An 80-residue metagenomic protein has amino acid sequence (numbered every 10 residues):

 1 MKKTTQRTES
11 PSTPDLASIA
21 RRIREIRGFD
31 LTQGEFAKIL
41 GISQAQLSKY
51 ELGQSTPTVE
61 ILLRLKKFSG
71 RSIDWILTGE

Functional and structural regions predicted by a protein language model:
M1-F29: A short, Lys/Arg-rich alpha-helix, primarily the initiator
A20-I39, R64: Short basic helix-loop element that most often maps to the first helix and adjoining turn of HTH DNA-binding modules
I23, F36-A37, L47-Y50, I76: Conserved hydrophobic/aromatic packing and binding residues within compact polymer-binding modules
D30, T56-V59: Residue at a beta-strand N-cap/secondary-structure junction
G41-P57: Recognition helix of helix-turn-helix/homeodomain-like DNA-binding domains that insert into the DNA major groove
E60-W75: DNA major-groove recognition helix of helix-turn-helix/homeodomain DNA-binding modules
G79: Conserved short acidic donor-positioning loop in nucleotide-sugar-dependent glycosyltransferases
